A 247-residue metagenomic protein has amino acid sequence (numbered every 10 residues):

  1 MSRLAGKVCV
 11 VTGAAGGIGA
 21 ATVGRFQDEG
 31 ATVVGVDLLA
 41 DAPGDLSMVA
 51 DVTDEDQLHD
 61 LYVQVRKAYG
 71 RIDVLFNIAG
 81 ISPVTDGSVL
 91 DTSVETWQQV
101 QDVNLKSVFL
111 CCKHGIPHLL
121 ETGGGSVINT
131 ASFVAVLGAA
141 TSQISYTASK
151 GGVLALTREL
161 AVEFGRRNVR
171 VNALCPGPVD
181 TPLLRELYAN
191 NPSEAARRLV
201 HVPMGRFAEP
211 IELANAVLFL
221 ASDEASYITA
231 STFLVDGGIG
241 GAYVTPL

Functional and structural regions predicted by a protein language model:
S2-V33: Canonical Rossmann dinucleotide-binding motif of NAD(H)/NADP(H)-dependent dehydrogenases/reductases, specifically
D86, L218, T229-L247: Short C-terminal tail/terminal secondary-structure segment of NAD(P)H-dependent dehydrogenase/reductase domains
D86-V89, S93-Q98, R198: Substrate-binding pocket helix/loop in short-chain dehydrogenase/reductase
D91, R166, P178-V202, A242-L247: A glycine/serine/threonine-rich, flexible loop-to-helix segment that serves as the NAD(P) cofactor-binding "lid"
C112, S149, T157: Active-site helix of classical SDR
P117, V162-R166, S226: Alpha-helical segment proximal to the catalytic Tyr-Lys
S132: Residue(s) in the substrate-gating loop at a strand-loop-helix junction that position the organic substrate next
